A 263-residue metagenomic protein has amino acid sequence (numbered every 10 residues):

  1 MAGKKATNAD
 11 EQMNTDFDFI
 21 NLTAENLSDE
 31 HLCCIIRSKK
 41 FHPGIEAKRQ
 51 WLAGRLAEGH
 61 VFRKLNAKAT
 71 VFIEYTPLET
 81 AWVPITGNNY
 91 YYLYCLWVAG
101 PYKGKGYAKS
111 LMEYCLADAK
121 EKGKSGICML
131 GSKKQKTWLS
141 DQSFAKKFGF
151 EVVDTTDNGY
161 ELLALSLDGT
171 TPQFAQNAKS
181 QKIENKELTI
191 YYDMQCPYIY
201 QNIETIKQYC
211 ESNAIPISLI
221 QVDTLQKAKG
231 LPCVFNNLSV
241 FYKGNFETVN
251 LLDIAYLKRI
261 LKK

Functional and structural regions predicted by a protein language model:
K4-N66, N177, P197-Y198, N202-T205 (+1 more regions): Short amphipathic alpha-helix that is part of the acyltransferase structural core
E58-E74, V240-N245: Conserved beta-hairpin
A69-E79, Y92, W97: Conserved beta-strand in the GNAT
V98, G104-A119: Conserved acetyl-CoA-binding loop-helix of GNAT-fold acetyltransferases
A119-K134: Conserved GNAT acetyl-CoA-binding A-motif
K133-T156: Conserved active-site alpha-helix within GNAT-family acetyltransferase domains
D157-S180: C-terminal "cap" of GNAT-fold acetyltransferases
N245-K263: Non-catalytic, surface beta->alpha helical segment in thiol-disulfide oxidoreductase systems
